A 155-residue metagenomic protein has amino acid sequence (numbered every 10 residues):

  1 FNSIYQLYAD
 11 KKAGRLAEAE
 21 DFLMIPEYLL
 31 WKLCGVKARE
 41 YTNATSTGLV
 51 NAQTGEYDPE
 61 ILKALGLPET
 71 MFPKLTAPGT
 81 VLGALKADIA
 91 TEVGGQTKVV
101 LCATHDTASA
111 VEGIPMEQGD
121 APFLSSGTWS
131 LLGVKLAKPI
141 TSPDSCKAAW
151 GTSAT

Functional and structural regions predicted by a protein language model:
F1-T155: Glycine-rich phosphate-binding/catalytic subdomain of phosphoryl-transfer and nucleotide/sugar-phosphate-processing
